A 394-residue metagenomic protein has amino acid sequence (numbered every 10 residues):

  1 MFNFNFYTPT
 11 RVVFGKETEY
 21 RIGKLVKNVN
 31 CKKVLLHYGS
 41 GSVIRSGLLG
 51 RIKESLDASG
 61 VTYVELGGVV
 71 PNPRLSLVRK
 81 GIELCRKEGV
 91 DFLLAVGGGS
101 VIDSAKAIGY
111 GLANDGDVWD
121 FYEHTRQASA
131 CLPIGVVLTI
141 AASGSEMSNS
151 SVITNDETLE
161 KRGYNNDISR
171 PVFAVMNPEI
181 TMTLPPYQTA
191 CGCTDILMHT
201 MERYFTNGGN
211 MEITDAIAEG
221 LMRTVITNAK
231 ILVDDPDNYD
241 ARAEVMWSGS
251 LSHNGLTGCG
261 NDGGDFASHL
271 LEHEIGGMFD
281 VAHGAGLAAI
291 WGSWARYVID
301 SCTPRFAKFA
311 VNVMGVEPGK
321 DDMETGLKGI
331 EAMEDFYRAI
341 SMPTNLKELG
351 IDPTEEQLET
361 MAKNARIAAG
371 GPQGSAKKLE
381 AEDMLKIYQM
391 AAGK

Functional and structural regions predicted by a protein language model:
M1-F92, L346: ATP/NTP phosphate-donor binding region
R51-I52, K80-I82, V101-N114, M147-S148: Short Gly/Thr/Asp-enriched flexible loops that form oxyanion-binding sites at enzyme active sites
V90-K106, T139-S145, M278-V281: Glycine/serine-rich anion-binding loops at beta->alpha junctions that coordinate negatively charged ligand groups
A113-N210, K308: A glycine/threonine-rich phosphate-anchoring loop and its flanking beta-alpha core in nucleotide/phosphate-binding
L197-M201, R242-H253, W291, M333 (+3 more regions): Short alpha-helical scaffolding segments that buttress acidic/His motifs in well-ordered protein cores
R203, N207-A332: Active-site segments that bind and position negatively charged phosphate/pyrophosphate groups
F306, V313-K394: C-terminal charged capping/lid subdomain of soluble metabolic enzymes
